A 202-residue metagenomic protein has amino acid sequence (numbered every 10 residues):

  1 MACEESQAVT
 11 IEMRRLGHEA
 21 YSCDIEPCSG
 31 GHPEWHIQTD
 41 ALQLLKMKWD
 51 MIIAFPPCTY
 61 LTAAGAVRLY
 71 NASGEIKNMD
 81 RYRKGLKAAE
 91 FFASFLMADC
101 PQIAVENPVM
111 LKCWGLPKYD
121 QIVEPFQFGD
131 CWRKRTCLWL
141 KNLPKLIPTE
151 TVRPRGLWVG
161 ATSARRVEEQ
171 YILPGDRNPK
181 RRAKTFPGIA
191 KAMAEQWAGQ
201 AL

Functional and structural regions predicted by a protein language model:
M1-L202: Conserved active-site and SAM-binding loop architecture of S-adenosyl-L-methionine-dependent nucleic-acid
